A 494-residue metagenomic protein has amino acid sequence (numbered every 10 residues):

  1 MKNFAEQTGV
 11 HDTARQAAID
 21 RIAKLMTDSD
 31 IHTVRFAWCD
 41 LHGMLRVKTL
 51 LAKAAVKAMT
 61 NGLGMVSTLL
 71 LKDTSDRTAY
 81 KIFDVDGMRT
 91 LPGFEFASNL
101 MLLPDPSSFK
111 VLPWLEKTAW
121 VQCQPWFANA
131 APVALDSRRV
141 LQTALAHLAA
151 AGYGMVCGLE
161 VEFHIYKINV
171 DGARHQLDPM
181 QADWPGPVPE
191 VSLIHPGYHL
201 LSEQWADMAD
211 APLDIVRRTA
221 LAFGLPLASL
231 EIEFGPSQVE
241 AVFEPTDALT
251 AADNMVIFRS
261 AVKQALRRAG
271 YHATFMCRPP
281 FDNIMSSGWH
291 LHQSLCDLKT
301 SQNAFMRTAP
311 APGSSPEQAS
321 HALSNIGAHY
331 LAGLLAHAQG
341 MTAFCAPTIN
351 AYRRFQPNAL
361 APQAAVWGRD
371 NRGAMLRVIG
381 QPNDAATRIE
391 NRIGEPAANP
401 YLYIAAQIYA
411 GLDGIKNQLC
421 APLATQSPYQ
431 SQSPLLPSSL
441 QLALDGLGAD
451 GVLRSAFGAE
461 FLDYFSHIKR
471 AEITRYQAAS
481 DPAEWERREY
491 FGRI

Functional and structural regions predicted by a protein language model:
M1-S229, A251, Q432-I494: ATP/Mg2+-dependent ligation/transfer catalytic cores
K2-S29, A37-M44, T250-A251, A261-F275 (+2 more regions): C-terminal accessory/tail domains of diverse enzymes
T33, T118-Q122, G158-E162, Q238-E240 (+3 more regions): Broad gene-expression machinery/nucleic-acid interaction feature
C39-L41, E160-V161, I168, I232 (+4 more regions): An acidic- and aromatic-residue-enriched active-site/binding cleft used to recognize and process polar
V156-H164, D183-E203, F223-V242, A273-H292 (+1 more regions): Core alpha/beta catalytic barrel or barrel-like domain that forms the active/cofactor pocket in diverse metabolic
H175-E190, W289-K299, A365-W367, A374-G380: Short beta-strand elements
Q204-P212, S229-G235, D247-F258, V262 (+4 more regions): Short, contiguous, pocket-lining structural segments that sit at or immediately flank catalytic/ligand-binding sites
S287-H321: Acidic/histidine-rich catalytic neighborhood
